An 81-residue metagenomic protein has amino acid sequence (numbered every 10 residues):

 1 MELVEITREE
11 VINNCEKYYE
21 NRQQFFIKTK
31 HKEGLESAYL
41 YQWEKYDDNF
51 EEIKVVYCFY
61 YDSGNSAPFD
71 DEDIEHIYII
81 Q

Functional and structural regions predicted by a protein language model:
E2-K17: Mixed-charge, Lys/Arg-rich low-complexity intrinsically disordered regions
R22-Y78: Acidic, low-complexity, intrinsically disordered interaction modules
